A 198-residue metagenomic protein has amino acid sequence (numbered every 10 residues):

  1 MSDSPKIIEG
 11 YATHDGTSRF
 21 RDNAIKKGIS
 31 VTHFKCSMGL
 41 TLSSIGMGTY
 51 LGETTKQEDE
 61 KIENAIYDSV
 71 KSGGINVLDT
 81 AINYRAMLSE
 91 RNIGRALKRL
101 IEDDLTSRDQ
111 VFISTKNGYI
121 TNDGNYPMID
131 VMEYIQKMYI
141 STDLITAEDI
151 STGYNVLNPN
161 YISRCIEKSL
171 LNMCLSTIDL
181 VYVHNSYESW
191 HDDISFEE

Functional and structural regions predicted by a protein language model:
M1-E133, S176: N-terminal binding-site loop/beta-alpha segment at the start of enzyme catalytic domains that lines or forms
I135-E198: Glycine/proline-rich, positively charged, aromatic-decorated active-site loop/lid region on the catalytic face
